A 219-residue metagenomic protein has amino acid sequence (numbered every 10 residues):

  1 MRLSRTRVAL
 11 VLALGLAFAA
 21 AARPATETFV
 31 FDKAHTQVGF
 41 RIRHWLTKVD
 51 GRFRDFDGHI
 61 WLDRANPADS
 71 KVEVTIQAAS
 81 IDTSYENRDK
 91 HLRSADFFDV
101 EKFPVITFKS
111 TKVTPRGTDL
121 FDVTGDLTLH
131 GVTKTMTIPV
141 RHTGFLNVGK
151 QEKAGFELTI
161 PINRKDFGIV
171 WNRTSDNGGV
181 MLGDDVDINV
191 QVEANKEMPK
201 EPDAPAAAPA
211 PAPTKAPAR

Functional and structural regions predicted by a protein language model:
M1-L10: Bacterial N-terminal signal peptides that target proteins for export
R2, F18, T36-V38: Coiled-coil-like amphipathic alpha-helices with heptad-repeat character
A9-A19: Bacterial N-terminal signal peptides
A22-R219: Low-complexity, acidic/polar, glycine-enriched regions of mature
